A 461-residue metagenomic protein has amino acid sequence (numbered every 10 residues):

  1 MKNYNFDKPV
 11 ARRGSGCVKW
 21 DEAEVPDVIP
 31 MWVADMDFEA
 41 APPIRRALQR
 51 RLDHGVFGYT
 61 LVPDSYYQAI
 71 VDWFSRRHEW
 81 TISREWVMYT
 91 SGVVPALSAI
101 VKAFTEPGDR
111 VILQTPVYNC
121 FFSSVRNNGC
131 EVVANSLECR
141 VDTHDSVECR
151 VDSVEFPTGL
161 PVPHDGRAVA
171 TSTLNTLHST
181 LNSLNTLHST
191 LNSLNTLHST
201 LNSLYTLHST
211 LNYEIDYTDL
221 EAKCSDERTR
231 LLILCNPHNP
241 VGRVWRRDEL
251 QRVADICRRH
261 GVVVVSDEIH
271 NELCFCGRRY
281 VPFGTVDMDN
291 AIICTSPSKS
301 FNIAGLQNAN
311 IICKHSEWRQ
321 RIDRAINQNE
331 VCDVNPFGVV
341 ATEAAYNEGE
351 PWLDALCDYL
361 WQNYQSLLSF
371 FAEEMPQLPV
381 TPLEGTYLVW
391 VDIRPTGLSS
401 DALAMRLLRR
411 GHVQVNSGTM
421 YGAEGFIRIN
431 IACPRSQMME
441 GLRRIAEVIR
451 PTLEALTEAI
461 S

Functional and structural regions predicted by a protein language model:
M1-R13: N-terminal glycine-/charge-rich "phosphate-binding" loop or analogous flexible N-terminal tail
D7, E24-I29, A34-Q49, T81-S83 (+4 more regions): PLP-dependent class I/II
R12-P26: An N-terminal-biased, well-structured beta-alpha scaffold segment characteristic of Rossmann-like dinucleotide-binding
R51, G58-S91: Conserved N-terminal alpha-helix of the aminotransferase class I/II PLP-enzyme fold
D53-V56, I100: Short acidic, glycine/Ser/Thr-rich loop/turn "cap" segments at secondary-structure junctions
V141-V151, T173-L211: Long, intrinsically disordered low-complexity tandem-repeat segments
R167, T171-S172: Hydrophobic alpha-helical membrane-insertion segments
